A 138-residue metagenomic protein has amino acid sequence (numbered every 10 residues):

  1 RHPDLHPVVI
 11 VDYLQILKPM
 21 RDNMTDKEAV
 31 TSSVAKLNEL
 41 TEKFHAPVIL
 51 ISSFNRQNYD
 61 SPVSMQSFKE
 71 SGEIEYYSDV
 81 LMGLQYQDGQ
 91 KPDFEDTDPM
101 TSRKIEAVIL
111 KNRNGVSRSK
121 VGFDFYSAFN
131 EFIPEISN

Functional and structural regions predicted by a protein language model:
R1-V9, N23-M24, S32, K36-F44 (+1 more regions): C-terminal regions of RecA-like/P-loop NTPase motor modules
Y13: Walker B catalytic acidic pair
I16, N55-R56: Signature of the SF2 helicase/ATPase Hel1-core->accessory helical subdomain module
K18-D26: Conserved ATPase-coupling elements of RecA-like P-loop NTPase cores
L50-S53: Conserved H-loop
